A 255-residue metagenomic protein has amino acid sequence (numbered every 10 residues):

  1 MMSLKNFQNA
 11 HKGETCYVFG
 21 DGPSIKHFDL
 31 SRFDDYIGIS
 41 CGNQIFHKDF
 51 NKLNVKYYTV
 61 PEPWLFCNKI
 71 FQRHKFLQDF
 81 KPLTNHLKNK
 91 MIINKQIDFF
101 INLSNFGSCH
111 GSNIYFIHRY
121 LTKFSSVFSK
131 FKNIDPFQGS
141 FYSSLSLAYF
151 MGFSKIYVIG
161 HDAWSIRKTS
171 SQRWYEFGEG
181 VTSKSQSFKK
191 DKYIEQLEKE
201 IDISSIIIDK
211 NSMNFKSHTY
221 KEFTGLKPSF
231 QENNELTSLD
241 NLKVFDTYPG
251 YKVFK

Functional and structural regions predicted by a protein language model:
M1-K255: Metal-ion/cofactor- or nucleotide/acyl-coenzyme-handling active-site neighborhoods
